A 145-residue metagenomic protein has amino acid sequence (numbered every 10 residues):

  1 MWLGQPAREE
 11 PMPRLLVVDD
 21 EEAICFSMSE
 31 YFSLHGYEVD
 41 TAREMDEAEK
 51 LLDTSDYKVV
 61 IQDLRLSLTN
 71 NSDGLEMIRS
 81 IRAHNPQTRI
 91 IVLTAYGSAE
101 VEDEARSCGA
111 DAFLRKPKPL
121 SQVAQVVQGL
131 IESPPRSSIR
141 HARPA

Functional and structural regions predicted by a protein language model:
P6, E132-A145: CheY-like receiver
E22-D40: Two-component/phosphorelay signaling modules centered on CheY-like receiver
T41-V59, S67, A83, D103: Acidic, metal-coordinating helix/loop segments flanking the phosphotransfer/catalytic sites of two-component signaling
K50, S72-Q87, S107: Short amphipathic alpha-helix used as the core "switch/output" element in two-component signaling
V60, I90, F113-L114: Two-component signal transduction core modules
S72-E76, Y96-L114: Alpha4 helix (beta4-alpha4-beta5 surface) of REC/receiver domains from two-component response regulators
E100, K118-V127: C-terminal output helix
